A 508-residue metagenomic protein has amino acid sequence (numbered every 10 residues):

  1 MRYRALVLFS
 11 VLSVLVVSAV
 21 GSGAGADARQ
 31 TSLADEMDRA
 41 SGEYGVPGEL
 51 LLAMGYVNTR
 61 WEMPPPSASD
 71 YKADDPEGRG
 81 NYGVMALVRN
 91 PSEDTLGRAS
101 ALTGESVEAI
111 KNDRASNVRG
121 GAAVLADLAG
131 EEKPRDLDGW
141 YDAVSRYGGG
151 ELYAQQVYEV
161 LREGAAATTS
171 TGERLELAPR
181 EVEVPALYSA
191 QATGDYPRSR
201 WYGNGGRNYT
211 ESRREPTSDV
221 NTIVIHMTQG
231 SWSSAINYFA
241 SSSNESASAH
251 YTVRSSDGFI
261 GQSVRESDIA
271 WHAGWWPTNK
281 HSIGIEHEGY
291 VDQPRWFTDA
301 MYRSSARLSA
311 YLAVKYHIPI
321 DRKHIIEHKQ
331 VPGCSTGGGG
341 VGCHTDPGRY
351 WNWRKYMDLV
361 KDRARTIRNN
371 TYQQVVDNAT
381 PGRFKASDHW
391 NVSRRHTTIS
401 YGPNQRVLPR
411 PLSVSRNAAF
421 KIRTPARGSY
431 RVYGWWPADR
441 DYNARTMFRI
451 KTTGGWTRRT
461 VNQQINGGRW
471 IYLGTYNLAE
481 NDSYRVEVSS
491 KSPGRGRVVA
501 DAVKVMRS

Functional and structural regions predicted by a protein language model:
M1-D27: Secretory targeting and sorting signals
A28-E163: Catalytic glycan-binding domains that act on GlcNAc-containing polysaccharides
Q156-G203, V291-Q373, S508: Basic/polar, cationic surfaces and motifs that engage anionic cell-wall and phosphate/carboxylate ligands
G194-P319, P409-P411, R423, D439 (+2 more regions): Active-site-adjacent loop/helix surface patches within enzyme catalytic domains that shape the substrate-binding cleft
N369-S415: Glycan-recognition and processing domains
R416-R440: A short beta-strand element within beta-rich, extracytoplasmic domains of secreted/secretory-pathway proteins
T453-N481: Extracellular carbohydrate recognition and processing domains and analogous Trp-centered ligand-binding platforms
E487-R497: Short beta-strand-plus-loop segments that form exposed binding edges in beta-rich domains
